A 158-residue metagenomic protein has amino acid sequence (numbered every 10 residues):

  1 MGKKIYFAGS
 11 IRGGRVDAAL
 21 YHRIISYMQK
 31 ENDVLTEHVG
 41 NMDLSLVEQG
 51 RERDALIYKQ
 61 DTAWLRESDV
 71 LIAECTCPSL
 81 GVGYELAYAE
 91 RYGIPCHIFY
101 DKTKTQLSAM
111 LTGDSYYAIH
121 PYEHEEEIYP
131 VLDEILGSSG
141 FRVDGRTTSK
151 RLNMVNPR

Functional and structural regions predicted by a protein language model:
M1-R158: Conserved catalytic or regulatory cores that recognize and/or transform ribose-phosphate-containing ligands
